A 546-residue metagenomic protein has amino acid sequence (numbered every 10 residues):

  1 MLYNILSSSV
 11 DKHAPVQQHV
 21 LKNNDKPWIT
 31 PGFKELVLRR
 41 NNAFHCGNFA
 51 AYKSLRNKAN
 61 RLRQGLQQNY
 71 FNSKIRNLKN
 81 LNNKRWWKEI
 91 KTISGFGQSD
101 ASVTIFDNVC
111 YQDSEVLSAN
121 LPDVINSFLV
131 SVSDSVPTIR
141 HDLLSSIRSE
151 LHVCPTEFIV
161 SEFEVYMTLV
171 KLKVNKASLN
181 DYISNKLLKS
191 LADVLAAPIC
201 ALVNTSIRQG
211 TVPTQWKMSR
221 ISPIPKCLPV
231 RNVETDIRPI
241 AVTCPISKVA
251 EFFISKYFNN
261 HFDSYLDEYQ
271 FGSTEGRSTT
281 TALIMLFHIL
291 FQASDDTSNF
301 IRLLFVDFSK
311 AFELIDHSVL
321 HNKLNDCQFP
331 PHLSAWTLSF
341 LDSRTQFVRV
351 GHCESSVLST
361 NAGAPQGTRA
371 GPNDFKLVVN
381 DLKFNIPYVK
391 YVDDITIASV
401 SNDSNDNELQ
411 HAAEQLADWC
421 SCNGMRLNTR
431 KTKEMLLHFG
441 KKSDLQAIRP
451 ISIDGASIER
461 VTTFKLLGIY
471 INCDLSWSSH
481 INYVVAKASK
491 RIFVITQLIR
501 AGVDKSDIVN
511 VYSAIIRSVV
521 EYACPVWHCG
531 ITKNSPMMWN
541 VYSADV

Functional and structural regions predicted by a protein language model:
M1-S8, V389, A456-W527: Basic, alpha-helical interaction scaffolds
M1-Y111, S513-A514, V519-V520, C524-K533: Arg/Lys-enriched, amphipathic patches
I5-S8, N83-E234, A241, P245 (+5 more regions): Surface-exposed loop/turn segments and immediately adjacent short secondary-structure elements within folded domains
P155, G351-E354, H411, R426-T462: Short, conserved micro-motifs composed of acidic
V174-I183, I221, V233-V242, T281-N325: Conserved catalytic palm subdomain of right-hand nucleotidyl-transferase polymerases, strongest for RNA-directed enzymes
M218-I221, R238, Q270-T274, R302-A311 (+8 more regions): Catalytic palm active-site di-aspartate
I254-Q270, A293-D295, I301, P372-S399: Active-site palm subdomain of RNA-directed nucleic acid polymerases
V306-Y391, V400: Conserved polymerase palm-domain catalytic core
